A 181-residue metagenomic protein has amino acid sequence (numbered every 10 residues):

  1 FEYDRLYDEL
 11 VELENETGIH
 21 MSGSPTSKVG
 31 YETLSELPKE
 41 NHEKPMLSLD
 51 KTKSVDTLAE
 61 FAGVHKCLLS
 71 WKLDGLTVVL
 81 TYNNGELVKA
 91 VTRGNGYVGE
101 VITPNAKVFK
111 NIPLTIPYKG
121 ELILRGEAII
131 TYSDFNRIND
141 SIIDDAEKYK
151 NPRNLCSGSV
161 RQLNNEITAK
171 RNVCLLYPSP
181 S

Functional and structural regions predicted by a protein language model:
F1-I116, N136, N154: Phosphate/adenylate-binding "loop-and-lid" substructures adjacent to NTP/NAD/dNTP-binding pockets in NTP-dependent
E9-L10, R137-S141, V160-L163, I167: Short active-site loop/helix that positions an aromatic residue
T33, R137-K150: Short, hydrophobic/aliphatic alpha-helical segments
L73, V79-Y82, K148-R153, S157-T168: Nucleic-acid 5′ end/cap handling module spanning
Y118-I129: Long, non-coiled-coil amphipathic alpha-helical linker/lever segments that couple catalytic cores to other domains
S133: Extended, highly charged clamp/arch subdomains and adjacent linkers that form or line substrate-binding channels
E166-L176: Structural signature of FAD isoalloxazine-binding scaffolds in flavoprotein oxidoreductases
Y177-S181: Conserved small/polar residues in nucleotide/adenosyl-binding loops
